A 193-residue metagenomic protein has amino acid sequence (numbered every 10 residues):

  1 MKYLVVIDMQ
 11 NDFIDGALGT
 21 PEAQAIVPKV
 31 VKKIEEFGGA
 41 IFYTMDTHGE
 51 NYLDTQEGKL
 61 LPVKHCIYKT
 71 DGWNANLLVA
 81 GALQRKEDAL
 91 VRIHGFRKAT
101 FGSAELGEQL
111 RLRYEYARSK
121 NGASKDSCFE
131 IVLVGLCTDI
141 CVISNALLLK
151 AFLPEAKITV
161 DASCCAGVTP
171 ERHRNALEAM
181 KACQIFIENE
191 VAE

Functional and structural regions predicted by a protein language model:
M1-G95, Y116, A123-D126, E155-T159 (+2 more regions): Active-site acidic carboxylates
P28-V31, E35, R111, I143 (+1 more regions): Amphipathic, non-transmembrane alpha-helical secondary structure
T100-S144, A166-A192: Conserved N-terminal glycine/acidic-rich loop preference
K150: Gly/Ala-rich phosphate-binding loop of Rossmann-like dinucleotide-binding domains, activating on the conserved
